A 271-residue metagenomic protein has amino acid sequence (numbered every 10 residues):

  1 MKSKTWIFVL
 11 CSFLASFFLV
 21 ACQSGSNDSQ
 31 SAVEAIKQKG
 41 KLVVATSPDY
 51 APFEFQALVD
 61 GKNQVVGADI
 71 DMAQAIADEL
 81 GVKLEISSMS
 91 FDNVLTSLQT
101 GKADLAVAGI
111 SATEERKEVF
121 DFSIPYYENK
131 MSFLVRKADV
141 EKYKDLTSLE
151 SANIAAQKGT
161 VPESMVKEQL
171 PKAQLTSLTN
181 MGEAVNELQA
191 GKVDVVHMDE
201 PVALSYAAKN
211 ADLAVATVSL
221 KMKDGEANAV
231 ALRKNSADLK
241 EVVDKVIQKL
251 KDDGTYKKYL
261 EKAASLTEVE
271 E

Functional and structural regions predicted by a protein language model:
F18-A21: C-terminal motif of bacterial Sec signal peptides marking the signal peptidase cleavage site
Q23, I70-E79, K158-T160, A227-T267: Extended ligand-binding regions for polar small-molecule ligands
S24-S31, V161-L175, A214-S219, K245-E271: Ligand-binding clefts/hinges and TM-proximal coupling segments of bilobed small-molecule sensing domains
D28-G109: Extracytoplasmic small-molecule ligand-binding "clamshell" domains of the periplasmic binding protein/Venus flytrap
A68-I70, E85-T96, E141, T176-N186 (+1 more regions): Short helix-initiation/N-cap motifs at beta->coil->alpha
Q74, K83-L146: Acidic, polar ligand-binding/catalytic clefts
I110-E118, M165-E168, Q189-A190, D194-G225: A ligand-binding cleft/hinge motif common to bilobed small-molecule-binding domains
E128-V135, L204-V246, A264-E271: Periplasmic-binding protein-like
